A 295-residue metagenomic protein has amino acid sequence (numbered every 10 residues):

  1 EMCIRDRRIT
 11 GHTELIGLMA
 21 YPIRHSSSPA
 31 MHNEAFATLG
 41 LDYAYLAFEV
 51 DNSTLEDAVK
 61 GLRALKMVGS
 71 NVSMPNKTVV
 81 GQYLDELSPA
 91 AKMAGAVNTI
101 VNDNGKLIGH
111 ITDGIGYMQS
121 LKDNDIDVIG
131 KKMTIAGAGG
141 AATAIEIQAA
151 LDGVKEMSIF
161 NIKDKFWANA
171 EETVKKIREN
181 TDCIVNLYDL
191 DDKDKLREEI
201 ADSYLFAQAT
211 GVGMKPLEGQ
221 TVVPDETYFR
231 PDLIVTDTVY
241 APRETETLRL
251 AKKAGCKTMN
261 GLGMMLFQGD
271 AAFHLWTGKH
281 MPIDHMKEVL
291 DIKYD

Functional and structural regions predicted by a protein language model:
M2-I4: Short, small-residue-biased leader/transition segments that mark boundaries at the very start of proteins
I9-H12, V128-I129, L151-G153, V223-D232: Short, conserved loop/helix-junction motifs that constitute active-site signature segments in enzyme catalytic cores
I9-N124: Phosphate/diphosphate ligand-binding glycine-rich loop within oxidoreductases
P22, I162-F166, A241: Residues in the short beta-alpha loop(s) of Rossmann-like NAD(P)-binding domains
I129-R197, A201: Glycine-rich phosphate/diphosphate-binding loop of Rossmann-like nucleotide-binding domains
C183-T258: Rossmann-like adenosine-cofactor binding region
D232-I234, T238-D295: Adenosine-phosphate binding glycine-rich loop
